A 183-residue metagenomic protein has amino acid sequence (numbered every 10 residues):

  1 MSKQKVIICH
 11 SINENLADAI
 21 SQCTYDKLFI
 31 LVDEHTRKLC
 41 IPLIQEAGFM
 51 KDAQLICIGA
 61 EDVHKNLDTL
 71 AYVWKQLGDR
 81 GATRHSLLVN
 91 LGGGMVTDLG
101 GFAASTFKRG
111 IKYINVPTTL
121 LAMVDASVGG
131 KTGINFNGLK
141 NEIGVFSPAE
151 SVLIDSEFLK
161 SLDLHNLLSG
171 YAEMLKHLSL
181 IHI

Functional and structural regions predicted by a protein language model:
M1-L87, K176: ATP/NTP phosphate-donor binding region
G81-V89, K140-F146: Short, basic, helix/turn surface patches
G94: Acidic-aromatic/histidine active-site loop/patch
T97: Catalytic nucleophile loop
F102-I181: A glycine/threonine-rich phosphate-anchoring loop and its flanking beta-alpha core in nucleotide/phosphate-binding
